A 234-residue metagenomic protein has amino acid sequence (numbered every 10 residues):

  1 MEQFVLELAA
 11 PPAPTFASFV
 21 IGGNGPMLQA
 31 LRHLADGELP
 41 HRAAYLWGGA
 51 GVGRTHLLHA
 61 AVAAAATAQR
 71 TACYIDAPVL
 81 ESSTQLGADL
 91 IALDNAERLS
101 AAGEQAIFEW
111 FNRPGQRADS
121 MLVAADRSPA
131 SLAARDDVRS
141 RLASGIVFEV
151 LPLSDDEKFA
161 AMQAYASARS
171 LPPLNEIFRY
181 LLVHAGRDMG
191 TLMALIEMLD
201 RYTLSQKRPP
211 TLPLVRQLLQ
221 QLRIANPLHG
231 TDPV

Functional and structural regions predicted by a protein language model:
L6-L28: Dynamic helix-loop-helix/coil hinge segments at AAA+ ATPase domain boundaries and subdomain interfaces
L39-L57: Walker A/P-loop nucleotide-binding motif
S83-A125: Conserved nucleotide-sensing/catalytic segment adjacent to the nucleotide-binding pocket in NTP-handling enzymes
P129-A143: Short regulatory helix/loop adjacent to the ATP-binding pocket of P-loop NTPases
G145-E157: Conserved AAA+ ATPase "SRH/arginine-finger" region at the nucleotide-binding site
P172-H184: Short conserved motifs of the RecA-like P-loop NTPase core
A185-L199: The conserved phosphate-sensing helix
T203-Q221: Conserved C-terminal helix/linker of AAA+ ATPases
